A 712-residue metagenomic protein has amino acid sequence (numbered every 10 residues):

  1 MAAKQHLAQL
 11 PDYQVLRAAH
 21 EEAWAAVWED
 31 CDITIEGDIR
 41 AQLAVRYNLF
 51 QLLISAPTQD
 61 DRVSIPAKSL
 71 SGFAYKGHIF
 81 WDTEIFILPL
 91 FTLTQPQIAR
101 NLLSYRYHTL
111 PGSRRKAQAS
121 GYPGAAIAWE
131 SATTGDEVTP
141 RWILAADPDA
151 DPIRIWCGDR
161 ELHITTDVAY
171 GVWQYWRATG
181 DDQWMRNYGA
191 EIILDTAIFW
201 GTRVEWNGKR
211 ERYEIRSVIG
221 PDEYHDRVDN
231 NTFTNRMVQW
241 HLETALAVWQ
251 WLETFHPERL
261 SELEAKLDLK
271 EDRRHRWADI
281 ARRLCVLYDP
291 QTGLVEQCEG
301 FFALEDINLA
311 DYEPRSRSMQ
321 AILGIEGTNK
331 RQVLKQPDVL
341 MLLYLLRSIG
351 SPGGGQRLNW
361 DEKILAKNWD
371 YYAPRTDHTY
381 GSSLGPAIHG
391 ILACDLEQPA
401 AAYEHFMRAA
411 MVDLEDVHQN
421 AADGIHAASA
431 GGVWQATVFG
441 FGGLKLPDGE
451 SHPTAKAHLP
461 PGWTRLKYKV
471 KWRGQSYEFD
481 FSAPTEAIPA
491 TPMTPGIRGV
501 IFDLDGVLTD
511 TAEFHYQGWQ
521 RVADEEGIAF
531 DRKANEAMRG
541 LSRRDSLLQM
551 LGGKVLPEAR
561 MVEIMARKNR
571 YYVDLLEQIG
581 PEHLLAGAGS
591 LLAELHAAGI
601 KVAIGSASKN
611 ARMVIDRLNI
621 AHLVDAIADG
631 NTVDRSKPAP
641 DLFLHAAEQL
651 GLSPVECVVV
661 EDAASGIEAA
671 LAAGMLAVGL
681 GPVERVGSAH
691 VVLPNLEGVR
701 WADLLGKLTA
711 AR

Functional and structural regions predicted by a protein language model:
M1-Y75, P374, A487-P489: Acidic/polar, glycine-enriched structural segments that form the non-catalytic walls/loops of the carbohydrate-binding
A56-S71, Q97-Y170, W176, Q183-N187 (+4 more regions): Helix-terminus loop motifs that line ligand-binding clefts
I79-T109, E161, E243, Q250 (+1 more regions): Active-site core of glycosidic bond-cleaving carbohydrate-active enzymes
F86, S131-T134, Y224-L252, Q336-S348 (+1 more regions): C-terminal capping/lid segments that line or modulate ligand- or cofactor-binding pockets
A146, F199-D272: Acidic/histidine-rich catalytic neighborhood
P489-R498, A559, A593-E594, S608-R712: Asp-based, Mg2+/Mn2+-dependent phosphohydrolase catalytic module
M493-E536: Active-site neighborhood of HAD-like aspartate-dependent phosphohydrolases
D574-I604: Short, acidic loop-to-helix structural element flanking the phosphoryl-transfer center in phosphate-processing enzymes
